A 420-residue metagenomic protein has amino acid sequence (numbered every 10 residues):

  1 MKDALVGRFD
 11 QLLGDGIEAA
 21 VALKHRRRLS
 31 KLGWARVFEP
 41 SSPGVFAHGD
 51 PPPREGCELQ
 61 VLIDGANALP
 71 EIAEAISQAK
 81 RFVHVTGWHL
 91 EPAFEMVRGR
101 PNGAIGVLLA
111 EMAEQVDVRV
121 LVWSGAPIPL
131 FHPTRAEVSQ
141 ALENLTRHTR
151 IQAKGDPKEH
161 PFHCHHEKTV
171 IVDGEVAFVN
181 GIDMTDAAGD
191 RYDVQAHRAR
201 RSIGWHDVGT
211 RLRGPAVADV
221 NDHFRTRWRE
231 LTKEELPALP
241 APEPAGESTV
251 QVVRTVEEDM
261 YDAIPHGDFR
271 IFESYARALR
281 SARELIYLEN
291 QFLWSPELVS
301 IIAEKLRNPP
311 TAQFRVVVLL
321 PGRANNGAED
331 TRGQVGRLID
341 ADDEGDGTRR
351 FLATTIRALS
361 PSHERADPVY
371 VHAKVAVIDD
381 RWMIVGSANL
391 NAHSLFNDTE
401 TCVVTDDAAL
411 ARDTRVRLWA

Functional and structural regions predicted by a protein language model:
M1-A420: Charged, low-complexity intrinsically disordered terminal segments
